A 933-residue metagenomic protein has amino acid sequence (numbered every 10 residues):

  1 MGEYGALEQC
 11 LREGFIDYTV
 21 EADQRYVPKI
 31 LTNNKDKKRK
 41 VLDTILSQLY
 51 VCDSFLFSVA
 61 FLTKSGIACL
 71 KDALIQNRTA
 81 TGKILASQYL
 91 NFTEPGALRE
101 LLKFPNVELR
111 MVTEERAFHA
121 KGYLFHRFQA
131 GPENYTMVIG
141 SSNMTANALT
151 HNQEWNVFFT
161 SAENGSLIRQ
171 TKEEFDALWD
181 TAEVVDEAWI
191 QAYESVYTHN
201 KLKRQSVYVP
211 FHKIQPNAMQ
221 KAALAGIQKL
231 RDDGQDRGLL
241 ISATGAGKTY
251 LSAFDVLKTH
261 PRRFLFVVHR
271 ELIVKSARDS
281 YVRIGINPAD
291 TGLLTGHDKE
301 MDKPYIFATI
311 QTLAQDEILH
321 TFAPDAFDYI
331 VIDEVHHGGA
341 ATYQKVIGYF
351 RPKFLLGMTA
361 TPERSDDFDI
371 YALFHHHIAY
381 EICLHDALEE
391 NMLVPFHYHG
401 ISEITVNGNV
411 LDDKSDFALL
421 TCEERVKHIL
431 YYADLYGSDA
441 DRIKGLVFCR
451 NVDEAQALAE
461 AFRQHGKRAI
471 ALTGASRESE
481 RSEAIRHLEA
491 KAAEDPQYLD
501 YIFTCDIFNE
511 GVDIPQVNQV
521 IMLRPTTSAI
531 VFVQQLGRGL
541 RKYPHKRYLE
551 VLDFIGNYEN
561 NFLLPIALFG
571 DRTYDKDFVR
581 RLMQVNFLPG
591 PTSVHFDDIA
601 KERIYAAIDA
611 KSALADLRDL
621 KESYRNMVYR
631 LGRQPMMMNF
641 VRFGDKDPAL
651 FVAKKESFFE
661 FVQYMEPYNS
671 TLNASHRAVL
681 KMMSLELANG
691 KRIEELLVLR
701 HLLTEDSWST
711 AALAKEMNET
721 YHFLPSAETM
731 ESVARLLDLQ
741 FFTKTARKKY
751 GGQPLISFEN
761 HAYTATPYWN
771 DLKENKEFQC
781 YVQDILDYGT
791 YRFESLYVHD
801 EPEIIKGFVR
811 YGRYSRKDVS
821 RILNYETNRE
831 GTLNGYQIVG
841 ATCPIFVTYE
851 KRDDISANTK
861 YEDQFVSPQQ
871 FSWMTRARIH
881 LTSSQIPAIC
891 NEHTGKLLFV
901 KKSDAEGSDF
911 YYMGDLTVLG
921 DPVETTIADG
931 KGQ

Functional and structural regions predicted by a protein language model:
M1-N217, K221: PLD/PLD-like phosphodiesterase catalytic module centered on the HKD motif
H199-A218, I227, D434, D439-A440 (+2 more regions): Long, largely alpha-helical accessory region at the distal end of helicase-like NTP-driven motors
D232-V256: Walker A/P-loop
K275, L293-L294, D298-K299, I318 (+2 more regions): Conserved helicase ATPase core of P-loop NTP-dependent helicases/translocases
H337-H397: Post-DEXD/H (motif II) to motif III coupling segment of the RecA-like Helicase ATP-binding lobe
Y380-L446: Conserved interdomain linker/interface between the two RecA-like ATPase lobes of SF2 helicase motors
A529-Q534, R538-L568: Conserved segment of the helicase C-terminal RecA-like domain
V662, A678-S684, I693-V698, K806-D909: Acidic, glycine-rich low-complexity segments with interspersed aromatic residues
